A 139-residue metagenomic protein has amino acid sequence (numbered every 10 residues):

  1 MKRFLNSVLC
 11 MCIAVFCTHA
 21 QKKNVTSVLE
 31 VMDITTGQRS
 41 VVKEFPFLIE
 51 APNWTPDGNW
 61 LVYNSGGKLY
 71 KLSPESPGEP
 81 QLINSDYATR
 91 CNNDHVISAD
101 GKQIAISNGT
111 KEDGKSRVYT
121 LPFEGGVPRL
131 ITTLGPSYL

Functional and structural regions predicted by a protein language model:
M1-K23: Bacterial Sec-dependent N-terminal signal peptides
L9-C12, D100, L130: Serine/proline-rich low-complexity intrinsically disordered segments, especially terminal tails, linkers
K22-S40, N59-W60, N64-N84, Q103 (+1 more regions): Beta-propeller blade-edge and WD-like acidic-aromatic loop motif
S40-P46: Asp/Glu-centered strand-loop micro-motifs enriched in Gly/Pro and often flanked by an aromatic residue
E44, I83-D86, T132-G135: Short loop/turn motifs that cap or connect beta-strands within the blades of beta-propeller-type repeat domains
P46-V62, T89-I104, G135-L139: Conserved beta-propeller blade repeats
